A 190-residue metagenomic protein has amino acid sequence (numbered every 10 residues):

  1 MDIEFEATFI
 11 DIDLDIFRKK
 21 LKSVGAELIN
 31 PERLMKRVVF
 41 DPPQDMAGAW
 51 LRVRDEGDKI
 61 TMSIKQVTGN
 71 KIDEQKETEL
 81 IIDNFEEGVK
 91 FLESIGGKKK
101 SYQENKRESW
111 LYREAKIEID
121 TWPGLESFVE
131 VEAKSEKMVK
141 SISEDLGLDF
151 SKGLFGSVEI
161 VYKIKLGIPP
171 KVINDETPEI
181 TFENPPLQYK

Functional and structural regions predicted by a protein language model:
M1-K116, D149-K190: N-terminal strand-loop-strand beta-hairpin
I10, K134-E136: Short amphipathic alpha-helical "recognition" segments used for binding
K65-V67, W122, K134: Surface loops and adjacent helix of pleckstrin homology
T68-K71, L125, K137: Short, surface-exposed beta-strand-loop junctions and turns on beta-sheet-rich folds
D120-E126: A contiguous pocket-lining binding segment that forms or flanks enzyme active sites
E136, K140-D149: A hydrophobic, small-residue-rich beta->alpha segment in the mid-to-C-terminal subdomain of diverse proteins
